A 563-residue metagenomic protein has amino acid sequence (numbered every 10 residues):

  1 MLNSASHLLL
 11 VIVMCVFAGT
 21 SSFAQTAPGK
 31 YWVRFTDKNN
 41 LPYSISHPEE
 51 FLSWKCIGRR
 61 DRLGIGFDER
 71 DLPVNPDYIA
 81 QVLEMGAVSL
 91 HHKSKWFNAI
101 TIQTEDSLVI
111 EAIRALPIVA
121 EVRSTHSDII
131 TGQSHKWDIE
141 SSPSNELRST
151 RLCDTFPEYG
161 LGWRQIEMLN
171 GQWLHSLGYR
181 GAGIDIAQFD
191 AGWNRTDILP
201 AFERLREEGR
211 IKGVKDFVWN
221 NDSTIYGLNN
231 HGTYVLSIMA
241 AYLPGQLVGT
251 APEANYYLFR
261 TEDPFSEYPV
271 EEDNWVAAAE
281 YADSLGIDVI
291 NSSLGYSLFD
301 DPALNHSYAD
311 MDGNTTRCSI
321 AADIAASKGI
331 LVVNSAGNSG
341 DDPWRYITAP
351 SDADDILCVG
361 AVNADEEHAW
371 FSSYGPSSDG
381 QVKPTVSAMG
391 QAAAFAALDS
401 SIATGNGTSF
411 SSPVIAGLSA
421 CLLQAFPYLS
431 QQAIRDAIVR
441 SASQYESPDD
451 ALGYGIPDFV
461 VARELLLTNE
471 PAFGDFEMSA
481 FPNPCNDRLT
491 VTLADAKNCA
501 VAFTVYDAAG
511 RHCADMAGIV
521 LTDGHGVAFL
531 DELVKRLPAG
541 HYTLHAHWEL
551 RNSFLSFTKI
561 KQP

Functional and structural regions predicted by a protein language model:
Q25-S144: Inhibitory N-terminal propeptides of secreted protease zymogens
T26, S44-I45, E121, G162 (+8 more regions): Subtilisin-like serine protease catalytic core
A115-D185, D197-A201, P302: Protease zymogen maturation seam
W163, L285-N291, Q424-S479, N483 (+1 more regions): C-terminal subdomain of the subtilisin-like protease fold in secreted/lumenal serine endopeptidases
D190, S351-Q424, Y428: Extracellular S/T/G-rich loop segment that most often corresponds to the catalytic His/Ser-adjacent loop
L236-M239, Y257-D263, Y346, G390-L452: Hydrolase catalytic cores
E280-D312, S335: Short acidic, glycine-rich surface-loop motifs adjacent to enzyme active sites
F473-F481, C485-P563: C-terminal outer-membrane/trafficking sorting elements
